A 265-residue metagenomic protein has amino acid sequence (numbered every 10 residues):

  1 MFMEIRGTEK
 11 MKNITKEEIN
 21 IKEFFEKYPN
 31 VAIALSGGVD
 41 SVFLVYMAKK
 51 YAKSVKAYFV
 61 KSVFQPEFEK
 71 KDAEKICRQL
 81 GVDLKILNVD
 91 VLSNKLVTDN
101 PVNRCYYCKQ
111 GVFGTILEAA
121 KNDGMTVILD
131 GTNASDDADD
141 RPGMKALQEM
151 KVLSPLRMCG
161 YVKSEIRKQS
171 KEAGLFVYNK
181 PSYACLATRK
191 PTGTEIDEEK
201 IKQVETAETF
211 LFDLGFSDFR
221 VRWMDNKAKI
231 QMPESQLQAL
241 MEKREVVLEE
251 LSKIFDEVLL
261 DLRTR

Functional and structural regions predicted by a protein language model:
E4-E172, D213, A228, V246-F255 (+1 more regions): ATP-dependent adenylation/nucleotidyltransferase module used to activate substrates
R104, I196-E199, Q238-K243: Alpha-helix N-cap and loop-to-helix initiation/capping positions
V162-K163, R167-K168, L175-A184, D218-F219: Short, structured loop/turn "capping" segments at alpha-beta junctions
K180-K200: Internal, active-site/partner-interface "lid" segment
E198-D218: Short amphipathic alpha-helix segments
D213-K229: Short edge beta-strands and adjacent turn/loop segments
D225-E242: A short interface-forming secondary-structure element
